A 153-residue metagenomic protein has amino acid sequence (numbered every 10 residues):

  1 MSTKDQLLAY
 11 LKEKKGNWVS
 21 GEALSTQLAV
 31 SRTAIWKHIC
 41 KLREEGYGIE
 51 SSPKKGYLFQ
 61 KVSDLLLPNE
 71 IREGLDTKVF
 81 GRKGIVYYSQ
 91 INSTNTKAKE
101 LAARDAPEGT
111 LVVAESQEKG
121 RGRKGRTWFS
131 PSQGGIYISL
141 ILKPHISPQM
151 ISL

Functional and structural regions predicted by a protein language model:
S2-L153: N-terminal lobe of the biotin/lipoate ligase/transferase fold
